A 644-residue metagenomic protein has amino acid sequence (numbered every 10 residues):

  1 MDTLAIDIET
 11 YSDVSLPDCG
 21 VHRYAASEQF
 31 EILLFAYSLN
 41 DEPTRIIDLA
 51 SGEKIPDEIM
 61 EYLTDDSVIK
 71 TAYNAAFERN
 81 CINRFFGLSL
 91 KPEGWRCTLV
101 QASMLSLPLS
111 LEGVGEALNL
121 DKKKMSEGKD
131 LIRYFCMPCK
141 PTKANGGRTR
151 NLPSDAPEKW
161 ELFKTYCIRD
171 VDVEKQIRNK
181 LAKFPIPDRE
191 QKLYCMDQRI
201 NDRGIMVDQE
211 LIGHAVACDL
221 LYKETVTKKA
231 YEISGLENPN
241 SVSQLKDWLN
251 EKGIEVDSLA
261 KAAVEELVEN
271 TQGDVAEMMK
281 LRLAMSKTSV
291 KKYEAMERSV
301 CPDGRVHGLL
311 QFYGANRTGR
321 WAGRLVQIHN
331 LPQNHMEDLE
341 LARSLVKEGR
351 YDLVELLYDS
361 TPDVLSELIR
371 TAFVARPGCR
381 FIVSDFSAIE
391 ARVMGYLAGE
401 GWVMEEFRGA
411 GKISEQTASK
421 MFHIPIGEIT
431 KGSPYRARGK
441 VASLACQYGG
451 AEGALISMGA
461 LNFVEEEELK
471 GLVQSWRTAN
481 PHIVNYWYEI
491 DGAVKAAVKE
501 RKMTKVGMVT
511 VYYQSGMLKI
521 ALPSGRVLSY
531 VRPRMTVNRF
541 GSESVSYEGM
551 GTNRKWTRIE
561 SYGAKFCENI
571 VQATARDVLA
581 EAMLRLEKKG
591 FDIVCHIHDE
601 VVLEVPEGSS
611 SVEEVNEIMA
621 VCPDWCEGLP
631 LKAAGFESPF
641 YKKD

Functional and structural regions predicted by a protein language model:
M1-D2, M60-T64, V364-R380, L584-K588: A short acidic-Thr-Gly-centered motif at the start of a beta-strand
M1-T10, V14-L16, L34-A36, S126 (+7 more regions): Conserved "right-hand" nucleotidyltransferase catalytic core of DNA-directed polymerases
A5-I6, Y73, W95-C97, F373-I389: Conserved catalytic palm subdomain of right-hand nucleotidyl-transferase polymerases, strongest for RNA-directed enzymes
F30-Y37, D41-A182, Y194, E337-D338 (+3 more regions): Active-site-proximal helix-loop-helix substrate-binding element of RNase H-like nuclease domains
A76-L88, L105, K246-E251, S387-G401: Short active-site loop/helix that positions an aromatic residue
L181-L193, V578-E600: Active-site palm subdomain of RNA-directed nucleic acid polymerases
I413-S433, R539-G590, V594: Generic long, charged, amphipathic alpha-helical segments
E617-E627: A common structural junction motif
